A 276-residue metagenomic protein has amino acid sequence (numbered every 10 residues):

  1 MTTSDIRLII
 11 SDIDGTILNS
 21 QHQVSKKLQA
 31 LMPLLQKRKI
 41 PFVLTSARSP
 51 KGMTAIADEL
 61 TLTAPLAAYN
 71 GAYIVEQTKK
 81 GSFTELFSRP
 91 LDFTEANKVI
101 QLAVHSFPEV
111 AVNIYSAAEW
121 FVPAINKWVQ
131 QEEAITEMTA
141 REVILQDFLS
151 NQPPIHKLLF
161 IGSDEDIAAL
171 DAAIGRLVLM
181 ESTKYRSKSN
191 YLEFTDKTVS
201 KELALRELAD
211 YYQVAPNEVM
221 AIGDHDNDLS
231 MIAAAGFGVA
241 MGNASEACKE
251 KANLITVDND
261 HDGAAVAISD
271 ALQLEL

Functional and structural regions predicted by a protein language model:
T2-L8, S25, E193-L276: Mg2+-dependent phosphoryl-transfer enzymes with acidic/Ser/Thr/Gly-rich catalytic loops
D5-Q21: Asp-based phosphoryl-transfer active-site loop
S25-V129: Active-site phosphate-binding/coordination module
L28, M53-A57, L170, I174 (+3 more regions): Hydrophobic packing residues within well-ordered alpha-helices of enzyme cores
L35, S46, N70, L158 (+3 more regions): Residue-level signal for inorganic ion chemistry
K39-V43, L62-A64, H156-K157, N217-E218 (+2 more regions): Short active-site oxyanion
L60-L62, Y69-N70, L177-M180, A234-A235 (+1 more regions): Short, structured coil segments at secondary-structure junctions
E109-I222: Conserved acidic, metal-coordinating active-site core of Asp-based, Mg2+-dependent phosphoryl-transfer enzymes
